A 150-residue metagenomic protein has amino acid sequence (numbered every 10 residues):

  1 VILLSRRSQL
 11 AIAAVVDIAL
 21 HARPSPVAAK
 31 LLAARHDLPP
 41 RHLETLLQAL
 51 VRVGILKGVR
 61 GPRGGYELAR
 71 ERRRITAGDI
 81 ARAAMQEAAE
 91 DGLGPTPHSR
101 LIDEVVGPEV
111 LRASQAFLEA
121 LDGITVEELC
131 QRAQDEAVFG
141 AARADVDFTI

Functional and structural regions predicted by a protein language model:
V1-A14: Short alpha-helical segments that sit at the start of domains
R6, E71-T96, V110-L111, Q115: Conserved segment of winged-helix/HTH DNA-binding domains
P26-H36: A short alpha-helical element within helix-turn-helix/winged-helix DNA-binding domains across DNA-binding proteins
A34, V51-R52: Alpha-helical residues within the helix-turn-helix
R41: Key DNA-contact positions within bacterial/archaeal DNA-binding proteins
G54-A69: Beta-hairpin "wing" of winged helix-turn-helix
A77, P95-I150: C-terminal regulatory/oligomerization modules of transcriptional regulators
